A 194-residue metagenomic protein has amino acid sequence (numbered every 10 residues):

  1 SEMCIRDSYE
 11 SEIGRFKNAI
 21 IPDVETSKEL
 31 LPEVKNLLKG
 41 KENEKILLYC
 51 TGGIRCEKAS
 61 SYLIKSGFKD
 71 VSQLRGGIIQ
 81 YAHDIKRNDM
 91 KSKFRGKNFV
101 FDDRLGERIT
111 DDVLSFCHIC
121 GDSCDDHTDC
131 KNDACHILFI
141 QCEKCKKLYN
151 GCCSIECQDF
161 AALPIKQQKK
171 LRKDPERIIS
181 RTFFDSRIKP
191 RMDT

Functional and structural regions predicted by a protein language model:
M3-I5: Short, small-residue-biased leader/transition segments that mark boundaries at the very start of proteins
S8-L48, I54-T194: Rhodanese-like catalytic fold shared by cysteine-dependent sulfurtransferases and DSP/PTP-type phosphatases
